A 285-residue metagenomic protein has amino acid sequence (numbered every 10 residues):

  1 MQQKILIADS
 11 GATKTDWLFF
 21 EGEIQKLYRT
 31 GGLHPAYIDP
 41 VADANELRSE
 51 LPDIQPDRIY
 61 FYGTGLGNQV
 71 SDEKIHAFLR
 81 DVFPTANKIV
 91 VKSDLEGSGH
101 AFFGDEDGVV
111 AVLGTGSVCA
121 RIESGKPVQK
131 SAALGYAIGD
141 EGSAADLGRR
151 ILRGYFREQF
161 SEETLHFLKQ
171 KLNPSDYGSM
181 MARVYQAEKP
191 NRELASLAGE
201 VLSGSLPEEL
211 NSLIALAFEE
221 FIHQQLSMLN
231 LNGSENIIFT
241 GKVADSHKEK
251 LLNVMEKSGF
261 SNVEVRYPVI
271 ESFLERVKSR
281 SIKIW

Functional and structural regions predicted by a protein language model:
M1, N87-V110: Conserved phosphate-binding catalytic cores of ATP/NTP-utilizing and phosphoryl-transfer enzymes
K4-D43, P127-V128, A133-L134, Y267: Short glycine-rich, Thr/Ser-proximal phosphate-binding strand/loop in the N-terminal lobe of ATP-dependent enzymes
T15-F20, H100, A111, S117-I122: Short beta-strand scaffold segments in enzyme catalytic cores
P35, P52-F83, K88-V90, F102-F103 (+2 more regions): Short beta-strand-loop/turn "lid" adjacent to the catalytic site in phosphate-handling enzymes
G63-Q69, F221, Q225-N253: Glycine-rich phosphate-binding loops at beta-strand->alpha-helix junctions
H100-D105, E249, N253, F260-W285: Glycine-rich phosphate-binding/hydrolytic loop that grips phosphoryl groups
P127-P174: Glycine-rich phosphate-binding loop plus the immediately following alpha-helix
N173-G233: Adenine-nucleotide phosphate-binding core of ATP-dependent small-molecule kinases
